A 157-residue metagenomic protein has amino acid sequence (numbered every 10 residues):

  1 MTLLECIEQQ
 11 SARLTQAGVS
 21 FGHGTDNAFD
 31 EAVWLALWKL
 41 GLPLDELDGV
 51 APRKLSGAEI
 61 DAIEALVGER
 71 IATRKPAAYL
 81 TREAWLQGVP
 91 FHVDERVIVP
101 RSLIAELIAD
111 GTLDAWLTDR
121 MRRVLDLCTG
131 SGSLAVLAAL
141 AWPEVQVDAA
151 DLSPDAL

Functional and structural regions predicted by a protein language model:
M1-Q87: N-terminal auxiliary segments of SAM/dcSAM-dependent transferases
A51, D61-L157: SAM-dependent Rossmann-like transferase core, predominantly class I methyltransferases with a strong bias toward
